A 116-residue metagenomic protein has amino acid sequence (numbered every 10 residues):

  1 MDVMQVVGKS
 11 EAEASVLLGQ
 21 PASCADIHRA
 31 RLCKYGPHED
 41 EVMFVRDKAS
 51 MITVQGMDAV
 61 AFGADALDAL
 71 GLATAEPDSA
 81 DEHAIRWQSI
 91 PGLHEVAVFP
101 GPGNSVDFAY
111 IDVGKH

Functional and structural regions predicted by a protein language model:
M1-K9: Short N-terminal segments immediately surrounding and downstream of signal-peptide cleavage
K9-H116: A cross-family detector of function-defining hotspots
